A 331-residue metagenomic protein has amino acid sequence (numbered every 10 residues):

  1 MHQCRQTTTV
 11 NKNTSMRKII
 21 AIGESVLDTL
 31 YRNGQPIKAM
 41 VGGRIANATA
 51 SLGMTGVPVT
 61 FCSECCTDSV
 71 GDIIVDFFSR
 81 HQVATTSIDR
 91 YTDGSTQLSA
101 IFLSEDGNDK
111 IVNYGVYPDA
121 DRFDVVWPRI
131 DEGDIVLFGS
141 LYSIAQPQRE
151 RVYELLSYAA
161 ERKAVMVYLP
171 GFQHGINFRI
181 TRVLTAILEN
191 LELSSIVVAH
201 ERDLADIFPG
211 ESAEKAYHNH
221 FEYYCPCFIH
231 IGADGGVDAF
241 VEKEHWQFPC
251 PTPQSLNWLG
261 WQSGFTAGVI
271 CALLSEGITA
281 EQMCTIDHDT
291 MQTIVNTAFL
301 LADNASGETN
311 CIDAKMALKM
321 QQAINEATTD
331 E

Functional and structural regions predicted by a protein language model:
M1-Q3, T9-V83, S255, E331: Glycine-rich phosphate/adenosyl-contacting loop at the front of the ribokinase-like
N11-K18, Y158, A213-E331: Conserved phosphate-binding/catalytic region of the ribokinase-like
I20, T60, V167, F228-I229: Structural detector of well-ordered beta-strand residues that form the stable sheet scaffold of enzyme domains
T29-L30, Q35, V57-S140, K319-E331: Conserved N-terminal subdomain of the carbohydrate kinase-like
L52, H200, Q262: Short, conserved phosphate/pyrophosphate- and ester-handling motifs at nucleotide-, phospho-/glycolipid
G53, S79, S157-E161, L191 (+1 more regions): Anion (oxyanion) recognition and catalysis
I135, L141-K215, G236: Conserved beta-alpha-beta core of the PfkB/ribokinase-like small-molecule kinase fold
